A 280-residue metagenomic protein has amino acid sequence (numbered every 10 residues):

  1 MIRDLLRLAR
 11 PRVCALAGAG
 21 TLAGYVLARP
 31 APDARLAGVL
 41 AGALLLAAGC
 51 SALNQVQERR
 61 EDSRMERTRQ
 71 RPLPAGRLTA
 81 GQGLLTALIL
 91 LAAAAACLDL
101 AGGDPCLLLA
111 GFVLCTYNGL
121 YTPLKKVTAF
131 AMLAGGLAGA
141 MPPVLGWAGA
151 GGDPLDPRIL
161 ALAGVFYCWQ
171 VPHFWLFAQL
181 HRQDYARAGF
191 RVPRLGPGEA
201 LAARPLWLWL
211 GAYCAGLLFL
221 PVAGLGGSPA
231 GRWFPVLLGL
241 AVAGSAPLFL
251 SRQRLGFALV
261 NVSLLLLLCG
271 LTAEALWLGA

Functional and structural regions predicted by a protein language model:
L8-L27, L137: The first (N-terminal) embedded transmembrane alpha-helix
A19-R59, E66-R67, L91-A96, P105-G119 (+1 more regions): Membrane-embedded alpha-helical segments that form the functional core of polytopic membrane enzymes, especially those
L45-L53, C115-P123, A163-R182, C214 (+1 more regions): Transmembrane alpha-helical segments that form the membrane-embedded catalytic/substrate-channel core of multi-pass
Q57-L78, P172-A202: Cytosolic, membrane-interface loops and tails of multi-pass inner-membrane proteins
R67-C106, G198-V222: Multi-pass membrane catalytic core of lipid/isoprenoid biosynthesis enzymes
A80-G151: Intramembrane alpha-helical segments
L201, A243-L267: Interfacial loop-to-transmembrane junctions
C269-A280: Juxtamembrane boundary at the C-terminal end of a transmembrane helix
